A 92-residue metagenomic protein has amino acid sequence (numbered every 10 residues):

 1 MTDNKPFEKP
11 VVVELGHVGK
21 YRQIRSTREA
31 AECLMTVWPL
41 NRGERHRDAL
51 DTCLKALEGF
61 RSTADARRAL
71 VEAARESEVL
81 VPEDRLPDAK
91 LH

Functional and structural regions predicted by a protein language model:
M1-D3, I24, R47, C53 (+1 more regions): Homeobox/homeodomain signature
M1-V13: Short, charged/polar N-terminal "headpieces" of proteins
V18-D51: A short, structured beta-strand/loop element
A56-L91: Short, compact, well-ordered microdomains
